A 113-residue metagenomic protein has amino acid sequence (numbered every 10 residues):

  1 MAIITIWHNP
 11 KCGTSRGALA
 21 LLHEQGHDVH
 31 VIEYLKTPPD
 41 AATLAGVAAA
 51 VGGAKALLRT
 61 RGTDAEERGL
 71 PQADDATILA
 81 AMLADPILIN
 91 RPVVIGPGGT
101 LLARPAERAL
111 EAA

Functional and structural regions predicted by a protein language model:
M1-Q25, V29-T37: Local sequence-structure signature of Cys/Sec-based thiol-disulfide redox active-site neighborhoods
Y34-A113: Thiol/selenol-based redox catalytic cores and closely related redox-interacting motifs
